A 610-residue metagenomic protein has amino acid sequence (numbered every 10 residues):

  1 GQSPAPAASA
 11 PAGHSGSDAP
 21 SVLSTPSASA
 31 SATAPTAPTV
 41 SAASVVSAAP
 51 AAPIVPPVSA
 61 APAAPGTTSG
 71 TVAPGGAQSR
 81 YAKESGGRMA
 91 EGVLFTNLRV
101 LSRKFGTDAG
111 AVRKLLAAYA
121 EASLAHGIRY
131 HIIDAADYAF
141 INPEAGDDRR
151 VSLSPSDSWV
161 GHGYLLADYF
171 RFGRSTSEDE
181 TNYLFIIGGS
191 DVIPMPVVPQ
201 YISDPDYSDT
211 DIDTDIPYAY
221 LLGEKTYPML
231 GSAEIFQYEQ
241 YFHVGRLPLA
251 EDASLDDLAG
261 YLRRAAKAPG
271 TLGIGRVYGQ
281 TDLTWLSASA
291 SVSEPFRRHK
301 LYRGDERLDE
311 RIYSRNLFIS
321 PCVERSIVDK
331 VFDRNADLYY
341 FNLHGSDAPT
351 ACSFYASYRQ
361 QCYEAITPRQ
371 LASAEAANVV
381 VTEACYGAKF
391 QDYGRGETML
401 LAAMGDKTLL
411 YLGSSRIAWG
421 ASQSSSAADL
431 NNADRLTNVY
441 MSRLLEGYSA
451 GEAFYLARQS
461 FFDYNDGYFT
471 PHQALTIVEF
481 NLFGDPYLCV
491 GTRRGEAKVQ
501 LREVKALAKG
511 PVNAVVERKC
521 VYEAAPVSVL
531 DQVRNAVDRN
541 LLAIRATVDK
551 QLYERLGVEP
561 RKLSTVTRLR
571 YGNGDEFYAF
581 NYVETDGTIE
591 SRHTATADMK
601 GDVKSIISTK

Functional and structural regions predicted by a protein language model:
G1-Q2, L94: Membrane-anchoring helices that localize proteins to membranes
S3-T68: Intrinsically disordered, low-complexity proline-rich tandem-repeat tracts
P65-E517: Cysteine-dependent hydrolase recognition
Y169, V516-Y571: Short, non-transmembrane alpha-helical segments in secretory-pathway proteins
A514, Y522, F577-F580: Generic recognition of long tandem-repeat/solenoid scaffolds
E559-K600, T609: Exposed beta-strand-loop-beta-strand "reactive/processing" segments of non-cytosolic proteins
